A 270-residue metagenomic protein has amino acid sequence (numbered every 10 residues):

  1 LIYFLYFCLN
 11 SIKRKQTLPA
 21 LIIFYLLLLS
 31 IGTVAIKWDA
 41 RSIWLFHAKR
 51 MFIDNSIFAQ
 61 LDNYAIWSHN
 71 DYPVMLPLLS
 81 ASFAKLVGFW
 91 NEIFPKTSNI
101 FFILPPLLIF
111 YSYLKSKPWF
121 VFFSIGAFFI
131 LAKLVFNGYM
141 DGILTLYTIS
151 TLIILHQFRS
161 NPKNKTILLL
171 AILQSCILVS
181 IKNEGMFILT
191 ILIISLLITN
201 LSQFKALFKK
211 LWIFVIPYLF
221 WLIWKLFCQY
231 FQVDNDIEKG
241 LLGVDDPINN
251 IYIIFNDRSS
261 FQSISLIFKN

Functional and structural regions predicted by a protein language model:
L1-K13: Membrane-embedded, hydrophobic transmembrane alpha-helices
F4-F7, F94-W119: Transmembrane-helix motifs of polytopic, lipid-linked glycan transferases
T33, S80, T190, I198-T199 (+1 more regions): Membrane-lumen/periplasm interface segments of specific transmembrane helices in polyprenyl phosphate-linked
T33-H47, I53-L79, W90, N235-G240: Extracytoplasmic catalytic/substrate-binding loops of multi-pass membrane glycan-assembly enzymes
N70, V74-P77, L86-P105: Loop-to-helix entry region of an early transmembrane alpha helix in multi-pass inner-membrane enzymes
P95-F102, P118-L155: Multi-pass, polyprenyl lipid-linked donor-dependent membrane glycosyltransferases
K133, I167-N183, L189-I194: Membrane-interface alpha helices of multi-pass inner-membrane proteins
T151-I167: Membrane-interface transmembrane helices that cradle and orient dolichyl/undecaprenyl
